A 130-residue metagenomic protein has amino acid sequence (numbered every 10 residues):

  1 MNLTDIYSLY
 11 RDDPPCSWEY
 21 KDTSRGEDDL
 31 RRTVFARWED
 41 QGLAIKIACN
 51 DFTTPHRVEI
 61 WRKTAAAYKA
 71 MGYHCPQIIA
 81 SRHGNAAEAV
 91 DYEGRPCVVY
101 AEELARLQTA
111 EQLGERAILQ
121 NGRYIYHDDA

Functional and structural regions predicted by a protein language model:
M1-N2, I60: Accessory alpha/beta interaction modules
L9-W18, A70-H74: Short secondary-structure junctions
D12-E39: ATP-binding glycine-rich phosphate-binding loop
W38-A130: ATP-binding pocket architecture of kinase catalytic cores
